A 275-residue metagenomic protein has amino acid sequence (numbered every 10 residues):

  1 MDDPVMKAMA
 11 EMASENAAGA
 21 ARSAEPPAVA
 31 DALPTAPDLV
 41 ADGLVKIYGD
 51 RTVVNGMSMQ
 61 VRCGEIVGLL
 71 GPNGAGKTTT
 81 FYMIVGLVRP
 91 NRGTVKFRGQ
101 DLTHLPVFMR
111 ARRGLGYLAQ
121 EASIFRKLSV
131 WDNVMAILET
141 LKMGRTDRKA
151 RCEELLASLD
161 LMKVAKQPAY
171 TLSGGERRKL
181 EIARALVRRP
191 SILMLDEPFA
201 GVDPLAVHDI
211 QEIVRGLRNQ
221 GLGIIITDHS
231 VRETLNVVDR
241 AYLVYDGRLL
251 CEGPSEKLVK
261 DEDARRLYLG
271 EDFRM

Functional and structural regions predicted by a protein language model:
L70-P72: The feature captures the beta-strand-to-loop junction immediately N-terminal to the Walker
G93-Q100, R113, R151: Conserved ABC transporter NBD signature motif
M135, T146-V164, E212-R215: Conserved ABC ATPase "signature" region
P168-L172, E176: Conserved ABC ATPase signature
R189: Conserved catalytic motifs of ABC-family nucleotide-binding domains
L193-E197: Catalytic Walker B motif of ABC-type/P-loop ATPase nucleotide-binding domains
